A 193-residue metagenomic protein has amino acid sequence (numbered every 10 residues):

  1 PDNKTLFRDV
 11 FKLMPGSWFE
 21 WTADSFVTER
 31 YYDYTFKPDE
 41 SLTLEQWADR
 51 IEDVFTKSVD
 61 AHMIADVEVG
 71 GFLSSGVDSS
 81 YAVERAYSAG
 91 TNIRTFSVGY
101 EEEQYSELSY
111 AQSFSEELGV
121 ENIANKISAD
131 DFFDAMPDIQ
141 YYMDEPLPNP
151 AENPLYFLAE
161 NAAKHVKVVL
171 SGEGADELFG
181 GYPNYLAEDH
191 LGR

Functional and structural regions predicted by a protein language model:
P1-F36, T56-D60, S88-A89, L155-A159: N-terminal glutamine amidotransferase
F36-R193: ATP-dependent adenylate-handling active sites, centered on carboxylate activation for C-N bond formation
